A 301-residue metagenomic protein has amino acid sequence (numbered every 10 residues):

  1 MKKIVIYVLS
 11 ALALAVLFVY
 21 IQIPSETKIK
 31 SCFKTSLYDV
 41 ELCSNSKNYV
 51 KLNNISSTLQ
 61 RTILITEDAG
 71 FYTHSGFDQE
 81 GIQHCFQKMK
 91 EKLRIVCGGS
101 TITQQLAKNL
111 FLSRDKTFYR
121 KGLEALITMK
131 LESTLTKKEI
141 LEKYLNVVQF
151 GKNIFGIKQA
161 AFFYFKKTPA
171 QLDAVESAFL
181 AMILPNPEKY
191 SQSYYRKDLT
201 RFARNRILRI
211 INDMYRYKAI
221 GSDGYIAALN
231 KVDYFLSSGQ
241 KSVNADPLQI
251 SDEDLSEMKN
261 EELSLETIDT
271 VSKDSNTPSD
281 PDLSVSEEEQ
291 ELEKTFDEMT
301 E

Functional and structural regions predicted by a protein language model:
M1-E301: Juxtamembrane regions of bacterial inner-membrane/periplasmic proteins, predominantly the peptidoglycan biogenesis
